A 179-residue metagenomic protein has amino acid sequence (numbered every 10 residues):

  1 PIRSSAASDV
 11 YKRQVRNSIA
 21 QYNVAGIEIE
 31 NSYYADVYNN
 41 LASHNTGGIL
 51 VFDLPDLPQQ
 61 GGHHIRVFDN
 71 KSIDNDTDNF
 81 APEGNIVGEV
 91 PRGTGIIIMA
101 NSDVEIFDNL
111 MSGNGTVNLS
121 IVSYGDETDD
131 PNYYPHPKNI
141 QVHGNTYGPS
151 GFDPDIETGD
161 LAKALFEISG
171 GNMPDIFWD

Functional and structural regions predicted by a protein language model:
P1-A7, Y11: Single conserved hydrophobic/aromatic residue that forms the stacking wall/gate of nucleotide- or nucleobase-binding
S5, G26, G48-L50, D78-N79 (+3 more regions): Structural detector of coil-to-beta-strand junctions
D9, V15, S32, V37 (+12 more regions): Parallel beta-helix/beta-solenoid
G47-D53, Q60-R66, K71-I86: Flexible, glycine/small-residue-enriched loop-and-beta-strand segment within the central core of proteins
